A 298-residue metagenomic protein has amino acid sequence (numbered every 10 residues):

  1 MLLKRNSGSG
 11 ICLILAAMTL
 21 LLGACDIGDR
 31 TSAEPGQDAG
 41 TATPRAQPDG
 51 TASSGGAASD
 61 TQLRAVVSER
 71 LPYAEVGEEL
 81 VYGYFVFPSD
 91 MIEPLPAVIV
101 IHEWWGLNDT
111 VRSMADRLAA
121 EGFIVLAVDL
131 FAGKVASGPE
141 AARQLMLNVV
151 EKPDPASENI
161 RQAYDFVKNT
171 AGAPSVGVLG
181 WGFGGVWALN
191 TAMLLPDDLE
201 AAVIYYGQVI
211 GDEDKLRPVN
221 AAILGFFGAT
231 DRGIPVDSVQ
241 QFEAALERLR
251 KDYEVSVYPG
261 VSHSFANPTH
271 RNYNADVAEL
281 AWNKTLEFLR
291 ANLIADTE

Functional and structural regions predicted by a protein language model:
L2-C12: Bacterial N-terminal signal peptides that target proteins for export
L21-A24: C-terminal motif of bacterial Sec signal peptides marking the signal peptidase cleavage site
D26-R64, R70-N169, T269: Serine-hydrolase catalytic machinery in alpha/beta-hydrolase-like enzymes
M114, P235-A245: Short alpha-helix in the alpha/beta-hydrolase fold that links the catalytic acid
R161-N220: Primarily recognizes the serine-hydrolase "nucleophile elbow" in alpha/beta-hydrolase and SGNH/GDSL folds
G225-F227: Short beta-strand/loop motif that positions the catalytic acidic residue of the alpha/beta-hydrolase fold
T230-I234: Acidic catalytic loop of the alpha/beta-hydrolase fold
E247-E298: C-terminal catalytic histidine-bearing segment of alpha/beta-hydrolase fold enzymes
